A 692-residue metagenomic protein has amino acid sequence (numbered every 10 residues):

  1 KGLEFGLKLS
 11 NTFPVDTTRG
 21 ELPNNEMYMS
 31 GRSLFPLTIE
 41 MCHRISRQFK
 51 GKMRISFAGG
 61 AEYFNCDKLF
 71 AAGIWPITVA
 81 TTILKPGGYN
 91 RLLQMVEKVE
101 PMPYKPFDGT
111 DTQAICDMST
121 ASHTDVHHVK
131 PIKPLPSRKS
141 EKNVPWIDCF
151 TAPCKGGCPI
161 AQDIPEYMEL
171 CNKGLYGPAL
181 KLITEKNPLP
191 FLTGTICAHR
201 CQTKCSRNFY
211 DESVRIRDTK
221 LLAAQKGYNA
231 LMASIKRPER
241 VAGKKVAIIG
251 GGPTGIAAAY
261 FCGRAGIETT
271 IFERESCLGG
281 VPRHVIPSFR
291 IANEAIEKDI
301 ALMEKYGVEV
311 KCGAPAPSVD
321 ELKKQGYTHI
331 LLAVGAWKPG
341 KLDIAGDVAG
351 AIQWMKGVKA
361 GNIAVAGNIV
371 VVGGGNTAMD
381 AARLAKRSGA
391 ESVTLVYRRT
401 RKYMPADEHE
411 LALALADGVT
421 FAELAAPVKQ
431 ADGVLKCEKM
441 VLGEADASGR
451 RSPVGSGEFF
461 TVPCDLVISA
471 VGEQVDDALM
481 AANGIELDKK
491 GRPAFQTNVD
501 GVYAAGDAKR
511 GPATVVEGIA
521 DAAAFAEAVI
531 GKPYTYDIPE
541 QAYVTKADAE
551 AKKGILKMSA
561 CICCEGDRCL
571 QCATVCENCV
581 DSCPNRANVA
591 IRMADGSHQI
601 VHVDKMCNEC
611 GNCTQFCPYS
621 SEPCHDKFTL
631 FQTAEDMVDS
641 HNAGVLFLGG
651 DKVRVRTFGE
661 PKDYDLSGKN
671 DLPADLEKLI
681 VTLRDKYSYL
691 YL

Functional and structural regions predicted by a protein language model:
K1-G51, P86-P101, G346: Glycine/Thr-rich beta-alpha phosphate-binding loop at enzyme active sites
F5-L9, M53-G59, I77-V79: Hydrophobic faces of well-ordered beta-strands that scaffold small-molecule active sites in alpha/beta enzyme cores
F13, M53-N65, A314-P315, G375: Glycine-rich beta-to-alpha transition loops that act as phosphate-gripper elements at the mouths of alpha/beta enzyme
E26, R32, N90, Q94-V96 (+12 more regions): Ferredoxin-type iron-sulfur electron-transfer modules and their immediate structural context
K68-M95: Glycine-rich phosphate-binding active-site loops on the catalytic face of alpha/beta enzymes
I249-T270, K311-D320, V334-L342, W354-E408 (+4 more regions): Rossmann-like dinucleotide/flavin-binding elements
E268-I271, E275-V310, A382-V428: Rossmann-like dinucleotide-binding cores of NAD(P)H-dependent redox enzymes
C312-Q325, L424-V434, M440-V441: A conserved short coil-to-beta-strand element within the FAD-binding core of flavoproteins
